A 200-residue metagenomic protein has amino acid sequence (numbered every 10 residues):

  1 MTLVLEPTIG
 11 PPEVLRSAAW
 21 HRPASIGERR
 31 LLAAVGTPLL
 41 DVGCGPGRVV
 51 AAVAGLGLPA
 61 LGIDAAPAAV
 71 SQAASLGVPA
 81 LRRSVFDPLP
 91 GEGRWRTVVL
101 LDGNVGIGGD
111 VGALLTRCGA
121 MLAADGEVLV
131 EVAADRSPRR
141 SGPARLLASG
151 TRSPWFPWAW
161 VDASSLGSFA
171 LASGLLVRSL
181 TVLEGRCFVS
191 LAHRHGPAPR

Functional and structural regions predicted by a protein language model:
M1-A34: S-adenosyl-L-methionine
A66-P67: Conserved SAM/SAH-binding beta-strand->alpha-helix loop
G77-D87: Conserved SAM-binding strand-loop segment of SAM-dependent methyltransferases
P88-V98: A short acidic, Gly/Pro-enriched loop at the edge of an enzyme's catalytic core that lines a small-molecule cofactor
R96-V111: A short SAM/SAH-binding and catalytic strip from SAM-dependent methyltransferases
G112-A124: A short glycine-rich, Lys/Arg-flanked "PGG" loop and its adjoining helix->strand segment in the class I
D125-A133: Conserved beta-strand signature within the Rossmann-like core of class I S-adenosyl-L-methionine
F156-G174: Short alpha-helix
